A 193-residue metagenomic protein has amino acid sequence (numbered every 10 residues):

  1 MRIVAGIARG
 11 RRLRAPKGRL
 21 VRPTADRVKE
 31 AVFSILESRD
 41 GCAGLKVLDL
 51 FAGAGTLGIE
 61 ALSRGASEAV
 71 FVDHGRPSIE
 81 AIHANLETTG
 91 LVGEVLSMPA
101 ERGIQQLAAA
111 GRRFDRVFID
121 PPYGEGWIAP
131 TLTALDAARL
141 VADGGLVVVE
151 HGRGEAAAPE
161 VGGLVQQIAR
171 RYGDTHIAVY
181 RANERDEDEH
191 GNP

Functional and structural regions predicted by a protein language model:
M1-P193: Class I S-adenosyl-L-methionine-dependent methyltransferase catalytic core
